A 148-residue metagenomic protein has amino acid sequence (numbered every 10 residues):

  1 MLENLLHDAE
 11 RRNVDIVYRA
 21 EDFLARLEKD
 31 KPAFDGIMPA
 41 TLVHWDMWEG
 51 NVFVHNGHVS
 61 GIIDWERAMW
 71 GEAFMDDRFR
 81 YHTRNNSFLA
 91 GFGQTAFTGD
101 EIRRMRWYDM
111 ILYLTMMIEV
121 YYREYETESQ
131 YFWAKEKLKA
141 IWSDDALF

Functional and structural regions predicted by a protein language model:
M1, D22, R26, V54 (+2 more regions): Generic alpha-helical secondary structure signal
M1-W45, G93, A134-A146: An alpha-helical support segment within catalytic cores of ATP-dependent transferases
E3-N13, R26, D30, S60-I63 (+5 more regions): A near-ubiquitous, low-amplitude feature marking generic local secondary-structure context
H7, K29-P39, G50, G71 (+3 more regions): FAD-dependent flavoprotein oxygenase/oxidase catalytic domain
V14-V17, F79-F148: A conserved long alpha-helix in the C-terminal portion of kinase-like catalytic domains
A40-L42, W48-R103: Active-site Asp-x-Gly
